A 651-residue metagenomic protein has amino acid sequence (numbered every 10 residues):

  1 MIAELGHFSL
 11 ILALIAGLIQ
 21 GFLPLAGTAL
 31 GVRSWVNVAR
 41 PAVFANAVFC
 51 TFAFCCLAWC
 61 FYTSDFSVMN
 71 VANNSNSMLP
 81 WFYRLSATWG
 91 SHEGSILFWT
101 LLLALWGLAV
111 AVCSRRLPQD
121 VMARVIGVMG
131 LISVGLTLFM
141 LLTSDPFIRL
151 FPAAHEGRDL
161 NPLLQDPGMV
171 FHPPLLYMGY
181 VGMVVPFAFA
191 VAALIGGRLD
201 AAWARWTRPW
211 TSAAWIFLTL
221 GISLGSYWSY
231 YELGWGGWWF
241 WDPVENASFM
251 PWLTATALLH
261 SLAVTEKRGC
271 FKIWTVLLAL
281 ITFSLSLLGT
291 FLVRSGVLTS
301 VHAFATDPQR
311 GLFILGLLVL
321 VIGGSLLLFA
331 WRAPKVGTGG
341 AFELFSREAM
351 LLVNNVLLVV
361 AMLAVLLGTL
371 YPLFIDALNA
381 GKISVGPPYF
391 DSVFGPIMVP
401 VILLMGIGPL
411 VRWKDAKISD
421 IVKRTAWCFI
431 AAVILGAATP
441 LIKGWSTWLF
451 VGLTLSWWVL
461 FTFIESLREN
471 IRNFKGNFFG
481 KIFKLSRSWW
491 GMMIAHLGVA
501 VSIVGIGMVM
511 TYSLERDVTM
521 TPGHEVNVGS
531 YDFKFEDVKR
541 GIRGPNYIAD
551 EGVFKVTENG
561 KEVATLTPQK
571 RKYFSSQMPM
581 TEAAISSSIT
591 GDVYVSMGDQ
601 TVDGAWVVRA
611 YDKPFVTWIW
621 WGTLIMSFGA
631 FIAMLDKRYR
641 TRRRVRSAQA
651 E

Functional and structural regions predicted by a protein language model:
M1-S34, C50-F52, F66, P243-P251 (+4 more regions): Contiguous transmembrane helix-bundle modules in multi-pass membrane proteins
M1-S9, G31-N37, W59-E93, D145-P173 (+8 more regions): Membrane-interface interhelical loops and short amphipathic "cap" helices that link adjacent transmembrane segments
I11-L25, V32, S95-S226, G234: A conserved hydrophobic secondary-structure block that centers on an alpha-helix together with its immediately flanking
F22-A42, F66-N70, L103-I126, L150 (+6 more regions): Membrane-interfacial helix termini and the short, flexible loops that connect transmembrane helices in multi-pass
A39-V48, V128-M129, A202-L224, G269-S286 (+2 more regions): Interfacial and helix-entry/exit segments of alpha-helical transmembrane bundles in multi-pass inner-membrane proteins
C50-S77, S86-A111, F139-R149, F249 (+4 more regions): Transmembrane-helix bundle segments that line or gate the permeation/cavity pathway in multi-pass membrane proteins
R516-R609: Soluble non-transmembrane domains of integral membrane proteins
R609-W621: Juxtamembrane/start-of-transmembrane alpha-helix segments at the extracytoplasmic/lumenal side of membrane anchors
